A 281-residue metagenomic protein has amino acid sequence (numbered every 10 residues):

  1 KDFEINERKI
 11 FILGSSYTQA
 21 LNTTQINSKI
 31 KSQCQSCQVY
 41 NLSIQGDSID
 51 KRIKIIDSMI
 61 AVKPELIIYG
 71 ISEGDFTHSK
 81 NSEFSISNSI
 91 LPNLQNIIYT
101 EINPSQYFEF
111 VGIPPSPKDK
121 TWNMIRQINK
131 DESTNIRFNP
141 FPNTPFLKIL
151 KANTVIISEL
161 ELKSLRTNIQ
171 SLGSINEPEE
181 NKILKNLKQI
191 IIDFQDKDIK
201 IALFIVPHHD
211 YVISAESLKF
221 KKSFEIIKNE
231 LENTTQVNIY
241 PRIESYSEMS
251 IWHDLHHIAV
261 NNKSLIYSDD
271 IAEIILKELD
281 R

Functional and structural regions predicted by a protein language model:
K1-N6: Short N-terminal or domain-adjacent regulatory/targeting segments
E7-N103: Membrane-embedded segments
Q19-A20, Q45-D50, E177-I183, Y211-F220: Acidic-and-aromatic substrate-binding clefts and catalytic sites of carbohydrate-active enzymes
T24-S28, L184-Q195: Histidine-anchored nucleotide/phosphate-binding helix
N41-S43, I205, P241-I243: Residue-level recognition of beta-strand->loop/alpha-helix junctions
F84-I191: Secreted/periplasmic serine-hydrolase-like ester/acetyl group-modifying domain
I191-L218: Active-site segments of SGNH/GDSL-like serine hydrolases that catalyze O-acetyl group transfer/hydrolysis on lipids
L218-R281: C-terminal regions of proteins
